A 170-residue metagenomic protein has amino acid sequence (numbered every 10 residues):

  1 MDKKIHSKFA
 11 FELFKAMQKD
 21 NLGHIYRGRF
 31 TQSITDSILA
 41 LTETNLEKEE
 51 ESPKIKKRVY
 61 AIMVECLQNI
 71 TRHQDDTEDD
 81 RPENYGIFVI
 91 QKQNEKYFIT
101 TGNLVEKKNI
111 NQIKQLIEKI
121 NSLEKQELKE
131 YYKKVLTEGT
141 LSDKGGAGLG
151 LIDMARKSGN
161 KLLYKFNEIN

Functional and structural regions predicted by a protein language model:
K3-S7, F11-I25, S33-I34, R72-N170: Conserved beta-strand-loop-beta-strand hairpin that lines the nucleotide-binding pocket of ATP/GTP-utilizing enzymes
H24-Q32, E49-K56: Short, N-terminal intrinsically disordered low-complexity segments that are rich in Pro/Gly and polar/charged residues
F30-A40: N-terminal ordered "arm"
A40-V64, L136-K144: Conserved short strand/loop->alpha-helix "switch" segment adjacent to the catalytic nucleotide/phosphoryl-transfer site
T42-L46, E50, I70, Q74 (+1 more regions): Hydrophobic, Leu/Ile/Phe/Ala-enriched alpha-helical segments that form helix-helix packing faces
E65-N69: Conserved polar catalytic motif of the HATPase_c/GHKL fold
